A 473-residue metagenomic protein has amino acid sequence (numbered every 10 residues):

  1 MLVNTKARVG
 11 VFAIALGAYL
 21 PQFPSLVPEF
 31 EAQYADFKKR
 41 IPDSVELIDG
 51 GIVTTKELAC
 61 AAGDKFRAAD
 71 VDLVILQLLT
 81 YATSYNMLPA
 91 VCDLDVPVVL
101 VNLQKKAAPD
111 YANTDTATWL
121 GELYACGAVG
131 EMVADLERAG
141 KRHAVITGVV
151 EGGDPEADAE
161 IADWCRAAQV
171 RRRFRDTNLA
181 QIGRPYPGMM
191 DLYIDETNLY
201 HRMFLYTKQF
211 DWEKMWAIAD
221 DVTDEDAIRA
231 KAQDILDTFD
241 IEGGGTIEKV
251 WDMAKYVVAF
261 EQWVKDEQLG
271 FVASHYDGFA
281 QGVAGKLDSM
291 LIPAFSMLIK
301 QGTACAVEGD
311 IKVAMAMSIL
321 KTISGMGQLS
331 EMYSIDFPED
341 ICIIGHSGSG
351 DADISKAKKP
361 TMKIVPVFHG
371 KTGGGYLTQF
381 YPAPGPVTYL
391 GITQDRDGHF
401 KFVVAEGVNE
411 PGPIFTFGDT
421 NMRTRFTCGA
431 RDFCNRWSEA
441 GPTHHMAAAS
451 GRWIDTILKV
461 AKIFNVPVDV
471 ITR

Functional and structural regions predicted by a protein language model:
M1-A35: N-terminal basic/disordered segments at the start of proteins
L2, K6-V9, A107-A232, L236-F239: Cap/lid and interdomain-hinge subdomains that line or gate substrate/regulatory clefts in soluble alpha/beta enzymes
E31-T55, R142-G148, L205-D211: Short beta-strand elements in bilobed, periplasmic/extracellular small-molecule ligand-binding domains
A59-V71, L88-A90, V257-D266: Short, well-structured alpha-helical segments in soluble
P89-D115, L120-A128, P293-E308: Short, acidic/small-residue loops that bind anionic groups at enzyme active sites
A230-I323: Long, internal scaffold/assembly segments composed of regular secondary structure
S296-T416: C-terminal catalytic subdomain
G370-R473: Extended hydrophobic packing segments that form well-structured cores
